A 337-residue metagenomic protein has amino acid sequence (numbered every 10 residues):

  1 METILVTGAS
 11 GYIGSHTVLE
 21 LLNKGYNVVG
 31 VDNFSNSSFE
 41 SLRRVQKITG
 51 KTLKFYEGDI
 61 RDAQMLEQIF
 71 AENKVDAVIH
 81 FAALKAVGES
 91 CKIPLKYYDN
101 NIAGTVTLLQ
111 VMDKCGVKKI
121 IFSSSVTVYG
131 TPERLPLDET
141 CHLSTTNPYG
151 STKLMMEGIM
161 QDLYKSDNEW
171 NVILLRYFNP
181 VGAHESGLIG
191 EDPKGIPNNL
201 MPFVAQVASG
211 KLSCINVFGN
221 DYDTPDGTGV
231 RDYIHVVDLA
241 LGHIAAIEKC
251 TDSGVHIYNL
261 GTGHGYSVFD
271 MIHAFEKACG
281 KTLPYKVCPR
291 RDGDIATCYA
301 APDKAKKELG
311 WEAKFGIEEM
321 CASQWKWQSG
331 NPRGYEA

Functional and structural regions predicted by a protein language model:
M1-A183: N-terminal Rossmann-like NAD(P)+-binding domain of SDR-like oxidoreductases, especially those catalyzing
F39-E40, N179-N199, G210-R231: Short, flexible, glycine-rich and Lys/Arg-enriched loop motifs at helix boundaries that contact anionic partners
E40, Q64, Q68, A103-V106 (+6 more regions): Short, contiguous clusters of charged residues that form electrostatic/catalytic patches at enzyme active sites, used
R61, K85, Y97, I196 (+2 more regions): Glycosyltransferase donor-binding loop in the core domain
T145-T152, P193-M201, D232-V236: The catalytic Tyr-centered alpha-helix of NAD(P)H-dependent dehydrogenases
F203-A337: C-terminal substrate-binding subdomain of Rossmann-fold SDR/epimerase-dehydratase oxidoreductases
